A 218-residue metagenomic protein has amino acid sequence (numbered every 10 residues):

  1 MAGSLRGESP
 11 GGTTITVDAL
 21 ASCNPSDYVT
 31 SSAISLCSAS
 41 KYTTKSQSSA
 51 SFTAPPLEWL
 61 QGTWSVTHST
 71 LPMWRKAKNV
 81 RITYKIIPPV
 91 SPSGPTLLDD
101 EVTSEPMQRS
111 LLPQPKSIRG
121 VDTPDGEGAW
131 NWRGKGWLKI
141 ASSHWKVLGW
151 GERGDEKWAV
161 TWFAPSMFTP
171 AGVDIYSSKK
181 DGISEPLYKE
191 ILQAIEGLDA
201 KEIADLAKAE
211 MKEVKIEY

Functional and structural regions predicted by a protein language model:
A2-Y218: A beta-rich soluble binding module of mature secreted/lumenal proteins
